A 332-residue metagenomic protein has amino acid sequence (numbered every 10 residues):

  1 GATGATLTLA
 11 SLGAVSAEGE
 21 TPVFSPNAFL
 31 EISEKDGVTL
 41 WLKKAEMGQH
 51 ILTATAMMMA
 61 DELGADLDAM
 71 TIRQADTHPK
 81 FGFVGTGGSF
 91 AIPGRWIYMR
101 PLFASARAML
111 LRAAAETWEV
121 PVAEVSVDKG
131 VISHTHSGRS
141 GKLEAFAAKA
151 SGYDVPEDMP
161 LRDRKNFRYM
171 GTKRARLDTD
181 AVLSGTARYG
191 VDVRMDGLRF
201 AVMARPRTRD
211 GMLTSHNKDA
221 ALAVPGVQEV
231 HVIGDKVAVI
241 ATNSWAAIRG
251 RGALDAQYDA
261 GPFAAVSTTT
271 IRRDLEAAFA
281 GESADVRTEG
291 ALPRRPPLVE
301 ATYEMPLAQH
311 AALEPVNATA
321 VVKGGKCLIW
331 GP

Functional and structural regions predicted by a protein language model:
G1-P332: Structural alpha/beta core scaffold segments of enzyme domains
